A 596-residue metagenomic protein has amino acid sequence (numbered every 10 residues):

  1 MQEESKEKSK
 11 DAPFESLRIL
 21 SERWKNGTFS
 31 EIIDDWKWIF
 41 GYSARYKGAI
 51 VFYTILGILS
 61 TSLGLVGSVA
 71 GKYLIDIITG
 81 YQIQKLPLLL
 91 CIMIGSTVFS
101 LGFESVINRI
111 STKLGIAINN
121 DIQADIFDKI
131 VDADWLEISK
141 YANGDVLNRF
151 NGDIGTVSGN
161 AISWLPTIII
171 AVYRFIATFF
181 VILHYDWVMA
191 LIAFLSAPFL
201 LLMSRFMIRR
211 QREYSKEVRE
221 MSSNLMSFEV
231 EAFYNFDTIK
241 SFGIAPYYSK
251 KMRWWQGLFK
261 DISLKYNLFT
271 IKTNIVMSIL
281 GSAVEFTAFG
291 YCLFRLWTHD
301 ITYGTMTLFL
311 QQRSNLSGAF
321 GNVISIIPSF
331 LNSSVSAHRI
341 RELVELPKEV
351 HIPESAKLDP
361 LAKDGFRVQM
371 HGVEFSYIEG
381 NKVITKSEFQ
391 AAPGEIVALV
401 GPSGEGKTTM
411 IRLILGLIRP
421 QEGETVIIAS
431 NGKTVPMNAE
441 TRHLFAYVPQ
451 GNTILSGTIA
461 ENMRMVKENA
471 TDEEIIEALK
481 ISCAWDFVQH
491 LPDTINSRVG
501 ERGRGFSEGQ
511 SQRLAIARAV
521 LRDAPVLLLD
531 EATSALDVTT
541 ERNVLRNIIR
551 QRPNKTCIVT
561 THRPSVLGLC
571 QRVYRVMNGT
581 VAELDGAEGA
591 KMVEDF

Functional and structural regions predicted by a protein language model:
M1-L63, T79-L89, I107, S111 (+8 more regions): Membrane-integrated ABC transporters
F40, R45-G48, W135-L136, G152-A161 (+7 more regions): An intracellular "coupling" helix at the cytosolic face of ABC transporter transmembrane type-1 domains
R45, A49-S60, I92-S96, S100 (+3 more regions): Transmembrane helices of ABC transporter permease
I50-V106, I110, H184-V188, H299-Y303 (+1 more regions): Transmembrane helix-loop-helix hairpins at lipid-water interfaces of multipass membrane proteins, especially the type-1
A124, E342, E424, A429-S430 (+4 more regions): ABC ATPase nucleotide-binding domain helical subdomain, centered on the C-loop/LSGGQ "ABC signature"
S241-I244, L268, N315-E345: Cytosolic ends of transmembrane helices, especially the final helix of ABC transmembrane type-1 domains
T409, A446, G451, N462 (+2 more regions): ABC-family ATPase nucleotide-binding domain "signature/switch" substructure
L415: Helix-to-loop junction immediately C-terminal to a conserved catalytic motif
